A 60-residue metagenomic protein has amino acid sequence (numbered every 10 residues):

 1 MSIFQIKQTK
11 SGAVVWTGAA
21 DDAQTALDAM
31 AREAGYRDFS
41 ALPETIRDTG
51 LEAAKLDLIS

Functional and structural regions predicted by a protein language model:
M1-A13: Short aromatic-glycine-(Arg/Gly/Cys) micro-motifs in beta-strand/loop hairpins
I6-T9, T25, A53: Intrinsic disorder/low-complexity segments enriched in polar/small residues
S11-D21, E33-A34: A short, exposed loop/beta-hairpin motif centered on an aromatic-Gly-Thr core
D22-T25, D38: Alpha-helix capping and helix-coil boundary motifs
A26-M30: Short amphipathic, charge-patterned alpha-helical segments
R32, Y36-S60: Short, mixed-charge low-complexity intrinsically disordered segments
